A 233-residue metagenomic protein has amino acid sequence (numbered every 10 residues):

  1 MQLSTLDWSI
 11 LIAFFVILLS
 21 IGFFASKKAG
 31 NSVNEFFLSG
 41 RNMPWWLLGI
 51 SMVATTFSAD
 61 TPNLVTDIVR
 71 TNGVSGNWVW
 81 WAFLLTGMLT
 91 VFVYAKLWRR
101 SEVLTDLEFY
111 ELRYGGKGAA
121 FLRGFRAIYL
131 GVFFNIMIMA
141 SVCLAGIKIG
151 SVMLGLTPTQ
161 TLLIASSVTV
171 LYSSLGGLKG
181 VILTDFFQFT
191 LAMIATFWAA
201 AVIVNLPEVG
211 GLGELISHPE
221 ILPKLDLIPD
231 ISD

Functional and structural regions predicted by a protein language model:
M1-P62, S173-G176, A195: Membrane-interface "cap" regions at the ends of multi-pass membrane proteins
Q2-S4, L38-M43, L47, L64-W78 (+2 more regions): Loop-to-helix junctions at membrane interfaces in multi-pass transport proteins
S9, V16-K27, L89-K96, A140 (+3 more regions): Structural signature of transmembrane alpha-helix termini at the membrane-water interface
L11, M52, L84, R123-I128 (+2 more regions): Transmembrane alpha-helical segments of multi-pass small-molecule transport proteins
F15-L18, T55-T56, F83-G87, A127 (+4 more regions): Residue-level recognition of pore/gate-forming positions within transmembrane alpha-helices of multi-pass
F24-K28, T55-D60, L97-E102, N135-V142: Short helix-coil transition sites and intra-membrane helix breaks within transmembrane domains of multi-pass
F37-L104, D233: Membrane-interface helix-loop-helix modules in multi-pass membrane proteins
L112-R113, K117-I128: Membrane-interface alpha-helices at helix entry/exit sites of multi-pass transporters
